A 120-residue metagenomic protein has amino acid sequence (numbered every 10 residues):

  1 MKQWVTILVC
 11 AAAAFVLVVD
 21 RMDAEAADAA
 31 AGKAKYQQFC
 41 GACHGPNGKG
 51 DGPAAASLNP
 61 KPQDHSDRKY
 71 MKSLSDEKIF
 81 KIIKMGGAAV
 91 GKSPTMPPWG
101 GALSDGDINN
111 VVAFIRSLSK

Functional and structural regions predicted by a protein language model:
M1-V9, D20: Bacterial N-terminal signal peptides that target proteins for export
L17-K35: Electrostatic cytochrome c docking/interface patches
A26, S73, A102-L103: Short, conserved sequence motifs enriched in acidic/basic residues, glycine, and aromatics that mark functional "hot
D28, K35-Y36, S75, I79 (+1 more regions): Stable alpha-helical elements in mature extracytoplasmic
G32, Y36-P46, M96, V111 (+1 more regions): The canonical Cys-X-X-Cys-His
K33, K49-K78: Gly/Gly-Pro-rich "capping" loops immediately C-terminal to redox-active cysteine motifs in periplasmic/lumenal
F39, H44-N47, K69, G87 (+1 more regions): Conserved functional loop/turn residues at catalytic and ligand-binding sites
A56, Q63-D64, I82-L118: Axial heme c-ligation environment in periplasmic c-type cytochrome domains
